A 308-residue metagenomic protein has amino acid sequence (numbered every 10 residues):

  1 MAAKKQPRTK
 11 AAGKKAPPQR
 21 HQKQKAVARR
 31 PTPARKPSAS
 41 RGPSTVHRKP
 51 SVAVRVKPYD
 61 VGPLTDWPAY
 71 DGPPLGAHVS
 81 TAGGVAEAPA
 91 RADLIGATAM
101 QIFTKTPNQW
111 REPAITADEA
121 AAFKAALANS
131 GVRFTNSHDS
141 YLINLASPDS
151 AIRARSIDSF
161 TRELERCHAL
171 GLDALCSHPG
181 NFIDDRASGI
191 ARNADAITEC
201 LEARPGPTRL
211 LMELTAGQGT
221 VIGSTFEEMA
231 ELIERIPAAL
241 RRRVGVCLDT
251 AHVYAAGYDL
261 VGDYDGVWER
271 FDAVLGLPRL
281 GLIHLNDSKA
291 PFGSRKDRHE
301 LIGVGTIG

Functional and structural regions predicted by a protein language model:
A2-D139, I143, S147-E165: N-terminal pre-domain/capping segments
D71-P73, S130-V132, G206-P207, L240-R243 (+1 more regions): A short helix-to-beta-strand connector/capping loop
P73-V79, T98-I102, T135-D139, L175-S177 (+3 more regions): Hydrophobic faces of well-ordered beta-strands that scaffold small-molecule active sites in alpha/beta enzyme cores
H78-A82, K105-P107, D139-L142, G180-F182 (+3 more regions): Active-site beta-loop-alpha junctions enriched in small/polar residues
L94, N129, A169, V274-L277: Alpha-helix termination/capping residues and helix-transition junctions
A117-S137, A194-P207, L232-P237, T306-G308: Alpha-helix-loop-beta-strand connector modules within alpha/beta enzyme cores
L145-G245: Active-site acidic/histidine proton-transfer and metal-coordination neighborhood in alpha/beta enzyme cores
A187, I222-F226, A230, Y254-G308: Gly/Pro-rich active-site loop or hairpin
